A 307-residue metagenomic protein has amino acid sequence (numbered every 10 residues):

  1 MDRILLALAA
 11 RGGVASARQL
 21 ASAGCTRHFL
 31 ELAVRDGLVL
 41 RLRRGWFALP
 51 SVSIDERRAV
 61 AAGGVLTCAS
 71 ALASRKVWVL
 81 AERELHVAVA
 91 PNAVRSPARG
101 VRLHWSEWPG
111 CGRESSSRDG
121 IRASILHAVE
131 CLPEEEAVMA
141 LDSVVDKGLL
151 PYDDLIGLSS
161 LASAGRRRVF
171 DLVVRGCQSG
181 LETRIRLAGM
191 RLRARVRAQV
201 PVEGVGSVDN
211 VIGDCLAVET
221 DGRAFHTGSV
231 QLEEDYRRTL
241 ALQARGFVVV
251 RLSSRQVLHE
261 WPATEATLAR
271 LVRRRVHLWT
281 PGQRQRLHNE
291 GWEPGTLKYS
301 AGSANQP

Functional and structural regions predicted by a protein language model:
M1-A162, V169, L192-A194, A198 (+1 more regions): Short gly/ser-rich loop at a beta-strand->alpha-helix junction or flexible surface loop bordering the NTP-binding
V145-P307: Surface segments flanking catalytic/ligand-binding clefts of nucleic-acid enzymes
